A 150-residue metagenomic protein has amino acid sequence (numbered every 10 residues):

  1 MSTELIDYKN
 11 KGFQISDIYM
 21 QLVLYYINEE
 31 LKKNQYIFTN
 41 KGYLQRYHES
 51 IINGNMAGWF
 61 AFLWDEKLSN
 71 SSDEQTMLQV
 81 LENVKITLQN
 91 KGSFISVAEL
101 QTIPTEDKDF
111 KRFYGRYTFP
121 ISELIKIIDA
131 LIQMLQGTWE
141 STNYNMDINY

Functional and structural regions predicted by a protein language model:
M1-Y144, I148-Y150: Acidic (Asp/Glu-rich) sequence patches and key acidic residues that form negatively charged surfaces used
